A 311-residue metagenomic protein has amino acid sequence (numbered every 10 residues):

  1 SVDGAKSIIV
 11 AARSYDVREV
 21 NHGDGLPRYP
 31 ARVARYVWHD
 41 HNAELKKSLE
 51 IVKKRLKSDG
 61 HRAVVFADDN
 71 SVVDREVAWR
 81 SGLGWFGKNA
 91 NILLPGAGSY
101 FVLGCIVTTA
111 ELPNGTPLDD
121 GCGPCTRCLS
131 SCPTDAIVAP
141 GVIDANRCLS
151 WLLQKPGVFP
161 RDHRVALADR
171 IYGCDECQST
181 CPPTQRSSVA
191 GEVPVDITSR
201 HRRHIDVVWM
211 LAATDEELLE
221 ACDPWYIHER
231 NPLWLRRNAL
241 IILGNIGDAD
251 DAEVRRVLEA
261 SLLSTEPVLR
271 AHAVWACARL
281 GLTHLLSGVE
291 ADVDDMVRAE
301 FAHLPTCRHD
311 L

Functional and structural regions predicted by a protein language model:
S1-G121, A291-E300: Auxiliary alpha/beta "docking" domains used to position bulky ligands
N114-G123, R164-C174: Immediate flanking context of iron-sulfur cluster ligation sites
R127-S150, R170-V195, V257: Iron-sulfur cluster-binding cysteine motifs and their immediate structural context in ferredoxin-like electron-transfer
W151-V165, P182-A221: A beta-strand-loop signature enriched in Asp, Gly, Thr, and Trp that corresponds to the sialidase/neuraminidase Asp-box
R200-L233, R237-V254: Alpha-helical adaptor scaffolds
E217-C222, A249-L262, G281-E290, L311: Amphipathic alpha-helical scaffolding segments comprising HEAT/armadillo-like alpha-solenoid repeats
N231-P232, T265-P267, V293-V297: Short inter-helical turns and helix N-cap capping residues of alpha-solenoid HEAT/ARM repeat scaffolds
R236-A249, R270-L280, A299-L311: Structural detector for internal amphipathic alpha-helices that build alpha-solenoid repeat scaffolds
